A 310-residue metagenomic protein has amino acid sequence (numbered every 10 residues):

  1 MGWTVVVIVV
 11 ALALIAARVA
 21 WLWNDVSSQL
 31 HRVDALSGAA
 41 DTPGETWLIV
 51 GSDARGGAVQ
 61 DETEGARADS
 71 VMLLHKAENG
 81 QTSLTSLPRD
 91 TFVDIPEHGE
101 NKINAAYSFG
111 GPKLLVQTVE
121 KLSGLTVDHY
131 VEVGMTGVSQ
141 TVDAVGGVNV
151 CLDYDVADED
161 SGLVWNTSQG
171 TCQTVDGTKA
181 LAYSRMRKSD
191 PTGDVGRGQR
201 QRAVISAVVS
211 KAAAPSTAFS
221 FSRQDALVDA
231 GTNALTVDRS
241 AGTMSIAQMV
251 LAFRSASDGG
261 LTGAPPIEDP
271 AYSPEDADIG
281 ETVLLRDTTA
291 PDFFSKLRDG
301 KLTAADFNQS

Functional and structural regions predicted by a protein language model:
M1-Q81: Entry/capping segment at the start of metal-dependent catalytic domains with acidic active-site entry clusters
L30, R55, T236-S310: C-terminal solvent-exposed extensions
T42-E45, A66-V71, N79-T82, L87 (+6 more regions): Extracytoplasmic
A58-E62, N101-F109, G124-H129, K188-V195 (+3 more regions): Second-shell loop/turn segments in exported
A68-S70, E100, N104, P112-E120 (+8 more regions): Extracytoplasmic/secreted envelope proteins and their assembly/folding machinery, especially bacterial periplasmic
E78, S108, E120-G124, D143-V150 (+5 more regions): Sec-exported extracytoplasmic/periplasmic mature domains
N104-S168: Amphipathic, coiled-coil-like alpha-helical scaffolding segments used for oligomerization/assembly
D143-F219, A226: Flexible, polar/acidic helix-loop-strand segments at domain edges
